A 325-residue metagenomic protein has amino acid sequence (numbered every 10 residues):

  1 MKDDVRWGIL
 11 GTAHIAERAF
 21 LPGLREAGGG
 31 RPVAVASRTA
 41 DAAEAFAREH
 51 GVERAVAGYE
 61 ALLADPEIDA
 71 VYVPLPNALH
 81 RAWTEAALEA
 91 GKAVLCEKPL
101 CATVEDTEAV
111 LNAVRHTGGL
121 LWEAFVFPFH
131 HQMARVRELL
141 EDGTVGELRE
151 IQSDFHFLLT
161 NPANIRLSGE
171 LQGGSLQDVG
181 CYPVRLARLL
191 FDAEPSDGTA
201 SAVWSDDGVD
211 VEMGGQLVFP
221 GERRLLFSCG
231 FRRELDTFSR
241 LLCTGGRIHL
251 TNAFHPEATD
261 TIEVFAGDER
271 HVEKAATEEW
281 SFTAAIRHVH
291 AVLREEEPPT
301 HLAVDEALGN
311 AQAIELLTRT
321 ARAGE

Functional and structural regions predicted by a protein language model:
M1-D4, A61, A70-Y72, P220 (+1 more regions): C-terminal helix-rich "cap/oligomerization" subdomain common to oxidoreductases
M1-H50, A323: N-terminal Rossmann-like dinucleotide-binding module
I15, A258, E273-R287, L302: Active-site loop of classical SDR/Rossmann-like NAD(P)-dependent oxidoreductases, centered on the catalytic Tyr-X3-Lys
A16, V56, L95-C96, L121-E123 (+1 more regions): Hydrophobic residues in well-ordered beta-strands that form the structural core
H50-A113: Beta-loop-alpha module in the N-terminal Rossmann-like domain of NAD(P)-dependent dehydrogenases, especially those
A109-F127, E147-R149: Rossmann-fold dehydrogenase core element
F127-T199, D206, G324: Predominantly a Rossmann-like dinucleotide-binding segment in NAD(P)-dependent oxidoreductases
R185-P256, I286-E296: Contiguous beta-strand/loop segments that form the cofactor/metal-binding neighborhood of enzyme cores
